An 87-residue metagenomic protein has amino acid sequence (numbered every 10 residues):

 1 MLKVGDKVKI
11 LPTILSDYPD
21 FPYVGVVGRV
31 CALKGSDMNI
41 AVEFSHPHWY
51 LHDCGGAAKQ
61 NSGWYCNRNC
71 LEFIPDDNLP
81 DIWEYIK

Functional and structural regions predicted by a protein language model:
L2-I74, Y85: Basic/aromatic-rich interaction segments and small domains that mediate binding to polyanionic partners
D81-K87: Short acidic DE-rich linear segments
